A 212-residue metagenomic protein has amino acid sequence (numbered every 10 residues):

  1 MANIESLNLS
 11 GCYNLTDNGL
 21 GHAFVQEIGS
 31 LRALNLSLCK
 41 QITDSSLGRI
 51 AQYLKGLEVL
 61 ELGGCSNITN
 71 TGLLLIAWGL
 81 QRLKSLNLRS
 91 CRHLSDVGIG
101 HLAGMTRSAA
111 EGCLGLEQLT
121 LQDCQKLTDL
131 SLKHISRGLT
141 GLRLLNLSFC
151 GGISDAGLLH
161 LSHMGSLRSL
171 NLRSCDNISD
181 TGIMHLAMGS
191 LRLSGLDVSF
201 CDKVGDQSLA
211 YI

Functional and structural regions predicted by a protein language model:
M1-G48, K55, V59-E61, N70 (+2 more regions): Leucine-rich repeat
A2, S10-Y13, Q26-G29, K40 (+12 more regions): Inter-repeat linker/turn residues at the boundaries of leucine-rich repeats
E5-L9, L31-L36, L57-L62, L83-L88 (+4 more regions): Conserved hydrophobic beta-strand positions in leucine-rich repeat
Y13-G21, K40-S46, S66-L74, R92-G100 (+4 more regions): Short, solvent-exposed loop/turn at the beta-strand->alpha-helix junction within individual leucine-rich repeat
G19-E27, S46-Y53, G72-G79, G98-H101 (+5 more regions): C-terminal per-repeat helix/turn "cap" of leucine-rich repeat
A33-L47, G115-H134: A short, hydrophobic secondary-structure junction motif
S95-D96, G104-L114, Q122, T128: Compact recognition or signaling/catalytic modules
L159, H163-S169, R173-D180, M184-I212: Structured C-terminal portions of repeat-based eukaryotic scaffold domains
